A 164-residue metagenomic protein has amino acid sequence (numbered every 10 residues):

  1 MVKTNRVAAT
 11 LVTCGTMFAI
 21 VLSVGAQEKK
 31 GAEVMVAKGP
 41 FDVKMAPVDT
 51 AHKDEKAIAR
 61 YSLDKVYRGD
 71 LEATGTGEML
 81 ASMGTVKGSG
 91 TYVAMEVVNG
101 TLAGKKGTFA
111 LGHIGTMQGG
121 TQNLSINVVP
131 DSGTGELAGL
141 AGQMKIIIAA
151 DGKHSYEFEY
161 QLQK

Functional and structural regions predicted by a protein language model:
M1-V12: Bacterial N-terminal signal peptides that target proteins for export
L11-V21: Bacterial N-terminal signal peptides
G25-K164: Beta-strand-enriched cores of mature, soluble protein domains
